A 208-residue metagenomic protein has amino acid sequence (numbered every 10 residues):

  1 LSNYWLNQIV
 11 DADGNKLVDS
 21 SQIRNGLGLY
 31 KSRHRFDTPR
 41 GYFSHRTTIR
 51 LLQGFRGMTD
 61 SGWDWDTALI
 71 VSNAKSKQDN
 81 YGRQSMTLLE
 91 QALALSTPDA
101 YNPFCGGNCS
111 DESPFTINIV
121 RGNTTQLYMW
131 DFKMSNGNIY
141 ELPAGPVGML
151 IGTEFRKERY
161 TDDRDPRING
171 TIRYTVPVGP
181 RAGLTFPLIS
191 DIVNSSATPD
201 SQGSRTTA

Functional and structural regions predicted by a protein language model:
L1-R205: Surface-exposed, low-complexity loop segments enriched in small/polar and acidic residues
